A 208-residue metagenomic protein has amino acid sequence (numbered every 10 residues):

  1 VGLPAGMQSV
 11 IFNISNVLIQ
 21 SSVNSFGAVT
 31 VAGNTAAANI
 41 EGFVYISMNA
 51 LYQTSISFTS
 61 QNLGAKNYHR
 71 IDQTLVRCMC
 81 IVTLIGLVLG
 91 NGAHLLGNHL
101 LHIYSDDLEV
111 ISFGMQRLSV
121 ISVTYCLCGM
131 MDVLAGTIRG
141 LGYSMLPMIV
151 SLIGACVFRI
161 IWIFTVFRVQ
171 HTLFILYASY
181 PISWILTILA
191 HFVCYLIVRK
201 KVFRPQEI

Functional and structural regions predicted by a protein language model:
V1-L18, V23, F43-S47, L51 (+3 more regions): Hydrophobic faces of transmembrane alpha-helices in multi-pass small-molecule transporters and flippases across diverse
V1-L3, T59-T124, V166-I208: Short alpha-helical transmembrane segments in multi-pass integral membrane proteins
V10-N39, F43, Q61, H99-L108 (+1 more regions): Helix-terminus/linker motif at the lipid-water interface of multi-pass membrane proteins
I11, S15, L51-S55, G92-L96 (+6 more regions): Residue-level signal for transmembrane alpha-helical positions in Major Facilitator Superfamily
Q20, G33-G97, C128-S151, W162: Small-residue-rich hydrophobic transmembrane alpha-helices
V29-T30, S144-L146, T172-L173: Membrane-helix interface segments
A38-E41, I85, I153-F158, Y180-T187: Transmembrane alpha-helical core residues of multi-pass small-molecule transporters, especially secondary transporters
V157-F167: Transmembrane alpha-helical segments of integral membrane proteins
